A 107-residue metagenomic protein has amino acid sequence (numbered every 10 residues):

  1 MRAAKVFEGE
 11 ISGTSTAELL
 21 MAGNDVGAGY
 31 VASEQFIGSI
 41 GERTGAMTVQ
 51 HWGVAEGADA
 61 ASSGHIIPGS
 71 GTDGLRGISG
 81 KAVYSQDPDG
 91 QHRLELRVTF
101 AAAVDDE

Functional and structural regions predicted by a protein language model:
M1-E107: Beta-strand-enriched cores of mature, soluble protein domains
